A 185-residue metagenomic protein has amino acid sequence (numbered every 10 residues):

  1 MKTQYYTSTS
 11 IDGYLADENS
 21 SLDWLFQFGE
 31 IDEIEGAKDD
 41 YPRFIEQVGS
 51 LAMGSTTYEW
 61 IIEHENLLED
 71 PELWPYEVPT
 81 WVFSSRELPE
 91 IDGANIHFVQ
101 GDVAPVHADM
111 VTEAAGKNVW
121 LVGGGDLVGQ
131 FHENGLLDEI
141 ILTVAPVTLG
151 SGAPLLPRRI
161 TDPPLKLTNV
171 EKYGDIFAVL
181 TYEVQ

Functional and structural regions predicted by a protein language model:
M1-Q185: Enzymes that bind and transform nitrogen-containing heteroaromatic metabolites
